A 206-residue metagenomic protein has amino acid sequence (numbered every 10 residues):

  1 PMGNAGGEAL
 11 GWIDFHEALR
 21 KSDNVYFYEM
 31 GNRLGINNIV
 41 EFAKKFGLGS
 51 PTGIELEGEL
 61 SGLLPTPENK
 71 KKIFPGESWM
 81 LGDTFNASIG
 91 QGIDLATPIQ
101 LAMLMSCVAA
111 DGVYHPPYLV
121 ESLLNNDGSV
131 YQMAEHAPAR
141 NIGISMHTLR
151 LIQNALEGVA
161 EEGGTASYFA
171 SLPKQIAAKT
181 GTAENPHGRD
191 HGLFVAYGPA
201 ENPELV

Functional and structural regions predicted by a protein language model:
P1-V206: Beta-lactam-recognizing serine transpeptidase/beta-lactamase-like catalytic domain environment
